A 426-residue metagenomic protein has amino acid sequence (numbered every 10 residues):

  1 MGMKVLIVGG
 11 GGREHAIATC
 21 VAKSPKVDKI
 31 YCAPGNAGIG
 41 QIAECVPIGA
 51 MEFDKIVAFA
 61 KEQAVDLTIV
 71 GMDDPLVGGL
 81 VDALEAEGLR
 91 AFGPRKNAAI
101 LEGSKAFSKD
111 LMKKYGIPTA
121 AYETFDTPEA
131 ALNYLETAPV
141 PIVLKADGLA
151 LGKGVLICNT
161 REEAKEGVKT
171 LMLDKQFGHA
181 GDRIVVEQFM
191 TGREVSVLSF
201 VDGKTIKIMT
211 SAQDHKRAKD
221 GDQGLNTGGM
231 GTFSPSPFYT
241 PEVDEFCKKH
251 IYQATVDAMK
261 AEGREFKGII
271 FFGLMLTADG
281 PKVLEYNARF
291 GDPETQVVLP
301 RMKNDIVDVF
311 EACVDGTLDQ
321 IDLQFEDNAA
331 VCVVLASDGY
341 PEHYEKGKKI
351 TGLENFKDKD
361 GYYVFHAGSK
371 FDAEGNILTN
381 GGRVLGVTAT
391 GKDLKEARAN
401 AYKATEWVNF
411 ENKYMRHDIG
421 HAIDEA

Functional and structural regions predicted by a protein language model:
M1-K96: ATP-binding N-terminal substructure of ATP-dependent carboxylate-amine bond-forming enzymes
A22-K23, G38-G40, E62, F92 (+13 more regions): Solvent-exposed alpha-helices and their adjacent loops that cap or buttress functional pockets in soluble metabolic
C45-M51, E123-T127, C158: Short acidic-hydrophobic, aromatic-tinged amphipathic segments that line or gate anion-handling sites
F92-G154: A conserved helix-loop-beta module that forms one wall/lid of the active-site cleft in ATP-utilizing catalytic domains
G154-T295: Internal nucleotide-binding/catalytic subdomain
K248-I270, N287-K359, D372: Active-site "cap" helix and flanking loop/linker of ATP-utilizing ligase/carboxylase catalytic domains
S369-E374, L378-A426: Generic C-terminus detector
